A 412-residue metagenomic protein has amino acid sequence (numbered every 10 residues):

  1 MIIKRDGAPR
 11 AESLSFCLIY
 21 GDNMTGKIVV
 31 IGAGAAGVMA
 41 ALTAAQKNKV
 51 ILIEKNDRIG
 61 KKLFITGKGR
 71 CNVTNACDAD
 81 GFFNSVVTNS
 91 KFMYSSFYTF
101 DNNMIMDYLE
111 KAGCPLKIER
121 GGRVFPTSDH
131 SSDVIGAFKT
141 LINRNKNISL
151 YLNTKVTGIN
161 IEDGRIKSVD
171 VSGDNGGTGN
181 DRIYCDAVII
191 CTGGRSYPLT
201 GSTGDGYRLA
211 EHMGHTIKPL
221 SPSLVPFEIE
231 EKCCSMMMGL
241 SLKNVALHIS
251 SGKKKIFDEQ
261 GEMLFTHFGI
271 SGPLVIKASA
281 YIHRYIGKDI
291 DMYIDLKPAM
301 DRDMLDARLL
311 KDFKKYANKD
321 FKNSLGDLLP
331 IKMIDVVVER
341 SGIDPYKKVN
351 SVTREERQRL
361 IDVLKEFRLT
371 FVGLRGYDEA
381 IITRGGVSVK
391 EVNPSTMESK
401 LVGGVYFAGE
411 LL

Functional and structural regions predicted by a protein language model:
G26, G177-A187, D258-E259: Core beta-strand elements of the Rossmann-like FAD/NAD(P) dinucleotide-binding domain in flavoenzyme oxidoreductases
K27-L52: N-terminal Rossmann-like FAD-binding beta1-loop-alpha1 element of flavoenzymes
V29-I31, V156, I183-S196, M263-T266: Short hydrophobic core segments
A45-K68: Glycine-rich FAD pyrophosphate-binding loop
D57-I59, F64-I65, V73, A79-D80 (+2 more regions): An anion/pyrophosphate-binding glycine-rich loop and adjacent beta-alpha core in soluble alpha-beta enzymes
R70-I118: Glycine-rich active-site loop/strand segments that organize a redox cofactor
R144-V156: A conserved beta-strand/loop element that lines the FAD pocket in flavoprotein oxidoreductases
L152, G158, D335-L412: A glycine-rich dinucleotide-binding beta-alpha-beta segment and adjacent secondary-structure elements that constitute
